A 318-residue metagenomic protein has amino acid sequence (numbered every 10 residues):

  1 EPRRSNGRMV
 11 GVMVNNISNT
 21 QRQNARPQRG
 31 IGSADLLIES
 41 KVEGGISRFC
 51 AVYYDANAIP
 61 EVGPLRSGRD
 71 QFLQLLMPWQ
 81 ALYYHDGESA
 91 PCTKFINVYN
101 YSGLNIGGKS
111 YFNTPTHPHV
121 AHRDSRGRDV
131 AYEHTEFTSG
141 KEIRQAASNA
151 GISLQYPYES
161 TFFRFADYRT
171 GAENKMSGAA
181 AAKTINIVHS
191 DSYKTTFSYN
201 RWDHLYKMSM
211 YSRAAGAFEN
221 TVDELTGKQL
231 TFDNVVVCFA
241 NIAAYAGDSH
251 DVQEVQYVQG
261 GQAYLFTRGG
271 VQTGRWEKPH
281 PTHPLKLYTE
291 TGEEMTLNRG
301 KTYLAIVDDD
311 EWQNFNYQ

Functional and structural regions predicted by a protein language model:
E1-L36, E43-Q318: A surface/extracellular/periplasmic glyco- and lipid-processing/surface-interacting theme
